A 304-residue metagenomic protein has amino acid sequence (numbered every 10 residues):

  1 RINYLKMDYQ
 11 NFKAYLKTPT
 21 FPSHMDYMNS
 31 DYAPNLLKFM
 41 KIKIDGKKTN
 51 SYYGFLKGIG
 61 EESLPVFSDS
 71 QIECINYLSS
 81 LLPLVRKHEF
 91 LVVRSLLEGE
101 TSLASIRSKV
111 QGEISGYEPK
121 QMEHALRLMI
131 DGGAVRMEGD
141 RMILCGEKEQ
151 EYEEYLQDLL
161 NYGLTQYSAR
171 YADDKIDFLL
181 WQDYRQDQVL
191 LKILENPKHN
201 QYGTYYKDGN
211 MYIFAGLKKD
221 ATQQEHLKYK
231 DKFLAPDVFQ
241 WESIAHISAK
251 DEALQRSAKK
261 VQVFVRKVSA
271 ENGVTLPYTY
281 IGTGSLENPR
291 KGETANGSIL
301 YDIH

Functional and structural regions predicted by a protein language model:
R1-F90: Long, largely alpha-helical accessory region at the distal end of helicase-like NTP-driven motors
M40, A104-L156: Charge-enriched amphipathic alpha-helical scaffolds
T49, I59-P65, D69-E73, L78-L81 (+2 more regions): Acidic, glycine-rich low-complexity segments with interspersed aromatic residues
T49-G54, F67-I75, A134-T165: Accessory beta->alpha helical hairpin/"wing" motif in late/C-terminal subdomains of nucleic-acid enzymes
K87, V92, T101-V110: Short acidic, hydrophobic short linear motifs in intrinsically disordered regions
M142-C145, M211-A215, G297, Y301-H304: Generic recognition of long tandem-repeat/solenoid scaffolds
L159-Y162, Q166-L180: Leucine-rich, amphipathic alpha-helical/linker segments
A270-H304: Compact mixed alphabeta submodule
